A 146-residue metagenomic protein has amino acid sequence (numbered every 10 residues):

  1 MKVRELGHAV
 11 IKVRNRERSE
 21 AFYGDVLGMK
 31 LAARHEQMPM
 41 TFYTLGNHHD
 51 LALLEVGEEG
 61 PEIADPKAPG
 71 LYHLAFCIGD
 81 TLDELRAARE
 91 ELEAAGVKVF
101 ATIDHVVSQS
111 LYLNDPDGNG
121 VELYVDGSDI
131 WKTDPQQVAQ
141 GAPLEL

Functional and structural regions predicted by a protein language model:
M1-E17, L74-F76, I130-L146: N-terminal beta-strand motif that seeds the catalytic metal site of vicinal oxygen chelate
E5-R14, I63-E91, Q109-N114, N119: Vicinal oxygen chelate
H8, H49-A52, H73, H105: Histidine-centered active-site/metal-ligand motif
K12-G57: Core segments of cupin and vicinal oxygen chelate
S19, Y23, L74, L92: Hydrophobic pocket/interface hotspot
E58-I63, V99: A short, acidic/glycine-rich surface segment
R89-L146: Vicinal oxygen chelate
